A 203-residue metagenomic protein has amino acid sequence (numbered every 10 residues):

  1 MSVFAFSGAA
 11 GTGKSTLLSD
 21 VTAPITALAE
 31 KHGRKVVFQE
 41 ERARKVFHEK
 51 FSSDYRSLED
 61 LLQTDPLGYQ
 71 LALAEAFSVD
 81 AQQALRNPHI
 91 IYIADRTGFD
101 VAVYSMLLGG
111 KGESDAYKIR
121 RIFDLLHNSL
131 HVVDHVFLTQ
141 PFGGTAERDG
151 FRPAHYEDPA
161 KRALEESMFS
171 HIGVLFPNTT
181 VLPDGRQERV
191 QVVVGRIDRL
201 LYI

Functional and structural regions predicted by a protein language model:
F6: Hydrophobic anchor at the beta1->P-loop junction of P-loop NTPases
A10: The conserved Walker
K14: Conserved lysine of the Walker
L17: Hydrophobic positions on the alpha1 helix immediately C-terminal to the Walker A/P-loop
D20: Active-site signature of alpha/beta-hydrolase-fold catalytic machinery across serine- and Asp/Cys-nucleophile hydrolases
A23-A76: Conserved substrate/cofactor phosphate-moiety recognition/catalytic segment in nucleotide-dependent phosphotransferases
L67-L130: Glycine-rich phosphate-binding loop used to anchor ATP phosphates in small-molecule kinases, encompassing both
Y104, L108-H171, L175-D184, L201: A glycine- and Lys/Arg-enriched "phosphate-lid" helix/loop adjacent to the NTP-binding pocket of small-molecule kinases
